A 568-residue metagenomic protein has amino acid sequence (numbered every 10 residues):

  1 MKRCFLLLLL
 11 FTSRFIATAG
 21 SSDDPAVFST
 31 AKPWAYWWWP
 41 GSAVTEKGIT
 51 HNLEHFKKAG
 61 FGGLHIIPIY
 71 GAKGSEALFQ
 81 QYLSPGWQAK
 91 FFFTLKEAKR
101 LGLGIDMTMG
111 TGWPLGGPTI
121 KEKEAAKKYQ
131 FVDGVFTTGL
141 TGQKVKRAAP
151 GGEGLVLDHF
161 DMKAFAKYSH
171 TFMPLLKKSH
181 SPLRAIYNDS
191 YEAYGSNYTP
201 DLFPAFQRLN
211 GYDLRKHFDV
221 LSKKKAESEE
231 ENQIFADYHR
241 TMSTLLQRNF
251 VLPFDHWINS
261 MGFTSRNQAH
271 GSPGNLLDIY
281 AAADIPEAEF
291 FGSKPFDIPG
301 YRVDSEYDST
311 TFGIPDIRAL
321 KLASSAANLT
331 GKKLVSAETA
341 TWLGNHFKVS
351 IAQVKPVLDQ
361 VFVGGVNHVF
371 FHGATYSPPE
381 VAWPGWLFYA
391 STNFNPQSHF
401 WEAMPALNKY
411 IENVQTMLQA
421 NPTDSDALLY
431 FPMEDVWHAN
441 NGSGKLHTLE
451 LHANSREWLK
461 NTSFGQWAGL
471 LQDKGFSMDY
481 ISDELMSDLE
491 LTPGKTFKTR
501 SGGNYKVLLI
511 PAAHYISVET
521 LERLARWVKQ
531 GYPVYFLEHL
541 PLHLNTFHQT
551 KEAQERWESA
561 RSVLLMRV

Functional and structural regions predicted by a protein language model:
C4-S13: Sec-dependent N-terminal signal peptides
F15-A19: Sec/Tat signal peptide C-region and signal peptidase I cleavage site
G20-L64: Mature N-terminal segment immediately following signal peptide/propeptide cleavage in secreted/periplasmic
S29-W38, Y70-A77, V145-L155: Acidic/histidine-rich, surface-exposed loop or edge segments in extracytoplasmic proteins
W34, T45, T50, G63 (+5 more regions): Carbohydrate-binding surfaces of carbohydrate-active enzymes
E97, P114-K177: Catalytic and substrate-binding clefts that recognize carbohydrates or anionic sugar/phosphate headgroups
